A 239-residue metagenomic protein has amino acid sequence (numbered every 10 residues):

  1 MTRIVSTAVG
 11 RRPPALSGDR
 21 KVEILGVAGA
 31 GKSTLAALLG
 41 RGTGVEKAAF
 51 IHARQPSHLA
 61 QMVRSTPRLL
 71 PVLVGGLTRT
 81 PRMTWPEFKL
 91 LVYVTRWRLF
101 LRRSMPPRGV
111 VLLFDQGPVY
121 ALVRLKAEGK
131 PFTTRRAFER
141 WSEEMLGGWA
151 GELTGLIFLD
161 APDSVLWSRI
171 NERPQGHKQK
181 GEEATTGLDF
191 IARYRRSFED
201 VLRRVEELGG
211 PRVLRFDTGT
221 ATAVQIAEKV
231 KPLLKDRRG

Functional and structural regions predicted by a protein language model:
R3-A15: Pre-Walker A adenine-sensing motif
I24: Hydrophobic anchor at the beta1->P-loop junction of P-loop NTPases
G29: Walker A (P-loop) phosphate-binding loop of P-loop NTPases
K32: Conserved lysine of the Walker
L35, L39: Hydrophobic positions on the alpha1 helix immediately C-terminal to the Walker A/P-loop
R54-R136: ATP-dependent small-molecule kinase phosphotransfer cores that center on conserved nucleotide phosphate-binding segments
F114-G117, W149-E172: Conserved phosphate-donor/acceptor-positioning beta-strand/loop module used by diverse small-molecule
S168-G239: NTP-dependent small-molecule kinase module
